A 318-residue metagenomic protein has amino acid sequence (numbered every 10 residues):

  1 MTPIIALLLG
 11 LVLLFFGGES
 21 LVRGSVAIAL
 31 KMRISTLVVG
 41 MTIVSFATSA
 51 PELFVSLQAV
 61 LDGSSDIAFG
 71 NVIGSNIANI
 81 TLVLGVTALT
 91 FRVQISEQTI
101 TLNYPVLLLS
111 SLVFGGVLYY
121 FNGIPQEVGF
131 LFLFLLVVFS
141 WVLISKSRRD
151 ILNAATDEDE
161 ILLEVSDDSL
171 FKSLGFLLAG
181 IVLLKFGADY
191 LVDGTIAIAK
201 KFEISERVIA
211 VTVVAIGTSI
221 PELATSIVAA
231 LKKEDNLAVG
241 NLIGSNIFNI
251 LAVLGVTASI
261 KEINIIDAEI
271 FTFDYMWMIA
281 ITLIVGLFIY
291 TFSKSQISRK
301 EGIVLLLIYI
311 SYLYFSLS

Functional and structural regions predicted by a protein language model:
M1-S318: Hydrophobic alpha-helical segments, chiefly the membrane-spanning helices and signal/signal-anchor peptides
